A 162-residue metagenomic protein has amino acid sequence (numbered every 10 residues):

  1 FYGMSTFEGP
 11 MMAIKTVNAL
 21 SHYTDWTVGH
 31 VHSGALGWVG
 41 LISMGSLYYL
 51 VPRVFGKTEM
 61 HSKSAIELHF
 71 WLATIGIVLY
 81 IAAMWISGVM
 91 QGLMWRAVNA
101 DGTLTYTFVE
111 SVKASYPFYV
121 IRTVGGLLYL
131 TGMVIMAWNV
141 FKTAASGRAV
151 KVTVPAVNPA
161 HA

Functional and structural regions predicted by a protein language model:
F1-K15, D25-F55, S62-S111, P117-G147: Hydrophobic cores of alpha-helical transmembrane segments in multi-pass integral membrane proteins
N18-H22: Membrane-interface helix termini and inter-helical loops of multi-pass transporters
R148-A162: Short, highly charged, low-complexity non-transmembrane loops/tails of multi-pass membrane proteins
